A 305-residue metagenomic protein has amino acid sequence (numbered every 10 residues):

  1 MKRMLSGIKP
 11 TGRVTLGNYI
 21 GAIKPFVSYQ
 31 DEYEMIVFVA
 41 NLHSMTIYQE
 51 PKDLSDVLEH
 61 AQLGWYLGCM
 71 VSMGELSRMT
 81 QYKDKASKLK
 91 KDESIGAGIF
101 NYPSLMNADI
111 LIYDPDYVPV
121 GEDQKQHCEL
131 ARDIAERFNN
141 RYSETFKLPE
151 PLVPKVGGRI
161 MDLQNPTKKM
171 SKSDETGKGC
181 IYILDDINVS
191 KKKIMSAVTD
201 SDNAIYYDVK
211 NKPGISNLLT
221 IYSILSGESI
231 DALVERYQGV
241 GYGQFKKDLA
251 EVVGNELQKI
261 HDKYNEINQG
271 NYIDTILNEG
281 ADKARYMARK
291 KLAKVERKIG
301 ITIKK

Functional and structural regions predicted by a protein language model:
M1-K2, K305: Short, Lys/Arg-enriched, disordered terminal segments
K2-A108, V252, L257, H261 (+1 more regions): N-terminal Rossmann-like or analogous alpha/beta NTP/dinucleotide-binding catalytic cores that position adenine
I8-P10, N41-H43, D116-Y117, D174 (+1 more regions): Short, histidine-centered active-site or binding-site loop motifs used for metal coordination, general acid-base
L16-N18, Q126, R132-K305: Conserved nucleotide- and phosphate/pyrophosphate-binding catalytic cores in adenylate/nucleotidyl-handling enzymes
A40, Y113, D185: A conserved hydrophobic position in a structured secondary element of the catalytic/binding core that shapes
Q49, P119-E122, Y206, Y237: Conserved aromatic-histidine-acidic binding/catalytic patches
L63-W65, R78-D84, K91-P166: Classical nucleotidyltransferase
M73-S77, I112-P119, I224-L233: Short helix-capping/linker segments at secondary-structure and domain boundaries
